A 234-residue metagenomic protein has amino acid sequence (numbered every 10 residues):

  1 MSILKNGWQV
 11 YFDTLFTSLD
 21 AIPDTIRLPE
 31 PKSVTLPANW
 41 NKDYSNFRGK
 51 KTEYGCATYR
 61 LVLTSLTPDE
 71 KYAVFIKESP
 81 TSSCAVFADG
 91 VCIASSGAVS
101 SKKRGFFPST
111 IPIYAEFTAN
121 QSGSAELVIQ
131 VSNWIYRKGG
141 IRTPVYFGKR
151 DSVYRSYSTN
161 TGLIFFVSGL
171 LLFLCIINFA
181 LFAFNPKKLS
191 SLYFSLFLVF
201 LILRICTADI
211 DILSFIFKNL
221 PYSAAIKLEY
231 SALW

Functional and structural regions predicted by a protein language model:
M1-P68: Extended carbohydrate-recognition surfaces in non-catalytic/accessory domains of CAZymes and lectin-like proteins
N6-V10, S83-C92, V145: Extended low-complexity, serine/threonine- and proline-enriched intrinsically disordered segments
F16-R27, Y136-R142, R204-D211: Proline-centered turn/helix-capping motifs that create local helix->coil transitions or kinks
P29-R48, V91-I113: Solvent-exposed beta-strand/loop surfaces of large extracellular or lumenal domains
Y54-V62, K71-A73, P112-Y114, S124-E126: Intrinsic-disorder/low-complexity, polar/charged segments enriched in Ser/Thr/Lys/Arg/Asp/Glu/Gln
L63-D89, L127-I129: Aromatic-lined ligand-binding clefts that engage carbohydrates, nucleic acids, or primary amines
F107-G169: An acidic-aromatic loop/edge-strand motif
Y154-W234: Individual alpha-helical transmembrane segments in multi-pass integral membrane proteins
